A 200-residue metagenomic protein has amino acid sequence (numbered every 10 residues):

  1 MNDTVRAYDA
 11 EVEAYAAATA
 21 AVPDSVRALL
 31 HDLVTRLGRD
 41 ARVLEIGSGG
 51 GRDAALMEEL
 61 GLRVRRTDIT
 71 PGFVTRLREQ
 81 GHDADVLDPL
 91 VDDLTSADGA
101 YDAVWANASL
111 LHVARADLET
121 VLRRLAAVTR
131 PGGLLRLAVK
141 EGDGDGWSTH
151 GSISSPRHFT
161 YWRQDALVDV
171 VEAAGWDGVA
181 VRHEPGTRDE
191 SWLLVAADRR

Functional and structural regions predicted by a protein language model:
M1-G38, P185: Conserved class I S-adenosyl-L-methionine
L44, G50-D93: Class I SAM-dependent methyltransferase SAM/SAH-binding core
D92-V104: A short acidic, Gly/Pro-enriched loop at the edge of an enzyme's catalytic core that lines a small-molecule cofactor
D102-D117: A short SAM/SAH-binding and catalytic strip from SAM-dependent methyltransferases
E119-P131: A short glycine-rich, Lys/Arg-flanked "PGG" loop and its adjoining helix->strand segment in the class I
G132-V139: Conserved beta-strand signature within the Rossmann-like core of class I S-adenosyl-L-methionine
K140-H158: Short, glycine-/aromatic-enriched active-site segment of Class I SAM-dependent methyltransferases
H158-A174: Short alpha-helix
